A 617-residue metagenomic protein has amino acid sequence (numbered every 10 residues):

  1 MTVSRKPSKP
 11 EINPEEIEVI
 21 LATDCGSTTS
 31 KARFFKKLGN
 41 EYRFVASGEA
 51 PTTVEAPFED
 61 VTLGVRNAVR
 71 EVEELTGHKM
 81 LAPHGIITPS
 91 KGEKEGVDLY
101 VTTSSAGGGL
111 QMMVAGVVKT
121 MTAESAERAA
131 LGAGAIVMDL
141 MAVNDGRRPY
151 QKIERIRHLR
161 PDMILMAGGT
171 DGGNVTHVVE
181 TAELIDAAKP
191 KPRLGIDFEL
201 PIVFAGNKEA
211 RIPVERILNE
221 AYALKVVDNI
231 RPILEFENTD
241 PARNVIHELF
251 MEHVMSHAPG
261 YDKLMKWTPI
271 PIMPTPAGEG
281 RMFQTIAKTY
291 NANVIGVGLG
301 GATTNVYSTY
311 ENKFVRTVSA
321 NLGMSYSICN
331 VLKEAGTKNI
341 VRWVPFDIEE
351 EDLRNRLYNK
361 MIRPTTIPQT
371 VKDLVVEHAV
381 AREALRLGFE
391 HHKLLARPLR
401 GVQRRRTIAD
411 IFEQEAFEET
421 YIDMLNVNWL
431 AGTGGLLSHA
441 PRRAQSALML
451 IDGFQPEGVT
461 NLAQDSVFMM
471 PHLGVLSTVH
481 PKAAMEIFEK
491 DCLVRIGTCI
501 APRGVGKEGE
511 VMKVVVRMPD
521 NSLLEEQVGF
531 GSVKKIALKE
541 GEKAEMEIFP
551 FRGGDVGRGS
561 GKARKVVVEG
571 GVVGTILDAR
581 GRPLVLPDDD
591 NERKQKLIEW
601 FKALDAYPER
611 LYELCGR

Functional and structural regions predicted by a protein language model:
M1-A22, F35-R43, E49-N293, D373-R382 (+10 more regions): Nucleotide/phosphate-binding catalytic cleft detector across ATP-hydrolyzing and phosphate-transferring enzymes
G26, A142-V143, G169, N207 (+4 more regions): An acidic- and aromatic-residue-enriched active-site/binding cleft used to recognize and process polar
S27-A32: Mobile, glycine-rich extracellular loop/lid and propeptide segments that shape or gate substrate/ligand access
F34, E41-T53, R281-R354, P441-Q464: Glycine-rich phosphate-binding loop of actin/hexokinase-like ATP-binding domains
N312, M324, I328, F346 (+2 more regions): Short, well-ordered loop/turn and helix-capping segments at boundaries between secondary-structure elements and domains
A335-N339, R354-I362, T366, V376 (+2 more regions): Basic, amphipathic N-terminal segments
N339-K360, P481-I487, T498, G509: Charged, amphipathic alpha-helical linkers/stalks
P368-K372: Conserved nucleotide-sensing/catalytic segment adjacent to the nucleotide-binding pocket in NTP-handling enzymes
